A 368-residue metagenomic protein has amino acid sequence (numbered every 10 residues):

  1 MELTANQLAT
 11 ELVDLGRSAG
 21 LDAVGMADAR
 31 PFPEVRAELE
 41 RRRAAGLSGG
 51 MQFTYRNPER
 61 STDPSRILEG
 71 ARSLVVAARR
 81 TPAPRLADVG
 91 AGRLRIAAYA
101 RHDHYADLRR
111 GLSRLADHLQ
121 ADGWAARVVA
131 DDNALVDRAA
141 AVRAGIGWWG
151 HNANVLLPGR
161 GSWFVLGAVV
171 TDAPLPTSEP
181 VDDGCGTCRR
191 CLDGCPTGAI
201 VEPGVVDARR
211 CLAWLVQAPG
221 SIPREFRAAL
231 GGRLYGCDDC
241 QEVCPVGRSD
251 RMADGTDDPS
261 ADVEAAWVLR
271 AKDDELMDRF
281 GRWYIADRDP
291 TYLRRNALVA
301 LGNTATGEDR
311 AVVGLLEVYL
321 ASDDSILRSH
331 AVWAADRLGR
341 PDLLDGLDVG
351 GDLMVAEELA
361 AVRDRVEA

Functional and structural regions predicted by a protein language model:
M1-G184, V349-E358: Auxiliary alpha/beta "docking" domains used to position bulky ligands
L21, R190-A213, R233-D257, L315: Iron-sulfur cluster-binding cysteine motifs and their immediate structural context in ferredoxin-like electron-transfer
G184, G220-V243: A conserved active-site cap/scaffold subdomain adjacent to cofactor or substrate pockets
Q217, A286-D289, V318-I326, D348-E358: Short coil turns that connect the paired helices of HEAT/ARM alpha-solenoid repeats
S260-T291, R295-V312: Alpha-helical adaptor scaffolds
E275-F280, G307-L320, G339-V349: Amphipathic alpha-helical scaffolding segments comprising HEAT/armadillo-like alpha-solenoid repeats
R294-G307, R328-L338, E357-V366: Structural detector for internal amphipathic alpha-helices that build alpha-solenoid repeat scaffolds
